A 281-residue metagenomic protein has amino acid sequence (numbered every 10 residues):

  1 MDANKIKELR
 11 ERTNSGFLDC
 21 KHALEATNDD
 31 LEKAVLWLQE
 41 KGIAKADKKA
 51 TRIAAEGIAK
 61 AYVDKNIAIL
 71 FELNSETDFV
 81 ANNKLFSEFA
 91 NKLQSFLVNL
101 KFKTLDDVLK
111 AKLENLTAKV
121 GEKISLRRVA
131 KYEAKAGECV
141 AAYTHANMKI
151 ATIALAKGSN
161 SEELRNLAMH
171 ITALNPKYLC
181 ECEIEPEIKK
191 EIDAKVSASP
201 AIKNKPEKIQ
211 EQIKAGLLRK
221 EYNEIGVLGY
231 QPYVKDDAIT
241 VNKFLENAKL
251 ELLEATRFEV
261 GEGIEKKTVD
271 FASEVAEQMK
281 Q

Functional and structural regions predicted by a protein language model:
M1-Q281: N-terminal assembly/interaction segments in proteins that build large macromolecular machines
